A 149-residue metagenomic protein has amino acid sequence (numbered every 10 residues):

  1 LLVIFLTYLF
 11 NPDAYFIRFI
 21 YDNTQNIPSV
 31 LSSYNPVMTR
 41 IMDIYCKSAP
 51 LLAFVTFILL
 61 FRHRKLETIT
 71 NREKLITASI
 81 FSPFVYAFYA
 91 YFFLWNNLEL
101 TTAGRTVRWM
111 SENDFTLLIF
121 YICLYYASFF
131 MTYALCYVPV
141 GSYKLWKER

Functional and structural regions predicted by a protein language model:
L1-L66: N-terminal first transmembrane alpha-helix
L1-L9, I80-F92, S128: Alpha-helical transmembrane segments of multi-pass integral membrane proteins
F10, P36, K47, F88 (+2 more regions): Intrinsically disordered, low-complexity regions enriched in small/polar residues
A14-M42, A90-I122: Interfacial non-cytosolic loop connecting adjacent transmembrane helices
K47-T56, L124-Y137: Hydrophobic cores of alpha-helical transmembrane segments in multi-pass inner/ER membrane proteins, independent
L59-T68, L98-L100, F129-R149: Cytosolic juxtamembrane helix at the C-terminal end of the final transmembrane segment
E67-R105: Hydrophobic alpha-helical transmembrane segments of integral membrane proteins
I76-F81, T116, F120, L124: Alpha-helical transmembrane segments of integral membrane proteins
